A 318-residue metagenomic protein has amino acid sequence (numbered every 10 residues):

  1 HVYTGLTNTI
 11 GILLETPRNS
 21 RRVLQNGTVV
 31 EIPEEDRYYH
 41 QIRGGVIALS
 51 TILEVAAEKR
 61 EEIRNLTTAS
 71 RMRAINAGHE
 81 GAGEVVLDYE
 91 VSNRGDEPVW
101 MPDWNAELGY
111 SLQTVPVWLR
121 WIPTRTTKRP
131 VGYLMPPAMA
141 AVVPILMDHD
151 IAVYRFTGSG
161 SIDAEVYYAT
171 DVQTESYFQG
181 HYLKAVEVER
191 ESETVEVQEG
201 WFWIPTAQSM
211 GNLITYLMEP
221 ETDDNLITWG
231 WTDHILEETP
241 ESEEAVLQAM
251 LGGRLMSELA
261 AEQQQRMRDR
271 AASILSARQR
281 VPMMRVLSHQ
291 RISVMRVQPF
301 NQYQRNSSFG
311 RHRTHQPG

Functional and structural regions predicted by a protein language model:
H1-A169: Hard-cation-handling environments
T4-T7, R125-K128, T194-E199, M210-N212: A structural signal for short secondary-structure junctions
T16, T206-A207: Fold-independent oxyanion-binding glycine-rich loops and adjacent beta-strand/coil segments at enzyme active sites
E58-E61, Q173-F178, S242-G252: Noncatalytic linker/hinge segments flanking ATPase motor cores
V143-T206, N212: Substrate-recognition/cap regions that form aromatic- and gly/pro-loop-enriched pockets for small-molecule ligands
M210-L213, E221-G310: Accessory, solvent-exposed terminal regions and/or long lumenal/extracellular loops of proteins
T314-Q316: Short, intrinsically disordered C-terminal tails of secreted or membrane-associated proteins
